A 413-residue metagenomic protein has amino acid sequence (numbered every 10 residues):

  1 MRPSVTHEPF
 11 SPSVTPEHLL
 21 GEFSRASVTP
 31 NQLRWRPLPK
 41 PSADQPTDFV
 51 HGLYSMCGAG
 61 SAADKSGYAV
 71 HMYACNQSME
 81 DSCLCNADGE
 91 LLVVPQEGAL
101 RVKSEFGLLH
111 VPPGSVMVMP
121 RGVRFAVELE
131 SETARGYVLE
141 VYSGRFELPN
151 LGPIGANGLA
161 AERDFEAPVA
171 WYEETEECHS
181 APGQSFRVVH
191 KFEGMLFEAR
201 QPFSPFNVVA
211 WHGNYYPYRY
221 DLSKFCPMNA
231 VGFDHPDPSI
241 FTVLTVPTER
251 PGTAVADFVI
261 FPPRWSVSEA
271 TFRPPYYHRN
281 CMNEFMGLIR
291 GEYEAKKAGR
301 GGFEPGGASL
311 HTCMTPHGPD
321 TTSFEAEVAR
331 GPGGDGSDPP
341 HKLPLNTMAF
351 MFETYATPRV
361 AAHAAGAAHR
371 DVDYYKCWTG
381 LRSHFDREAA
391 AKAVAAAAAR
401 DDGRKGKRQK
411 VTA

Functional and structural regions predicted by a protein language model:
M1-A413: Jelly-roll (double-stranded beta-helix
